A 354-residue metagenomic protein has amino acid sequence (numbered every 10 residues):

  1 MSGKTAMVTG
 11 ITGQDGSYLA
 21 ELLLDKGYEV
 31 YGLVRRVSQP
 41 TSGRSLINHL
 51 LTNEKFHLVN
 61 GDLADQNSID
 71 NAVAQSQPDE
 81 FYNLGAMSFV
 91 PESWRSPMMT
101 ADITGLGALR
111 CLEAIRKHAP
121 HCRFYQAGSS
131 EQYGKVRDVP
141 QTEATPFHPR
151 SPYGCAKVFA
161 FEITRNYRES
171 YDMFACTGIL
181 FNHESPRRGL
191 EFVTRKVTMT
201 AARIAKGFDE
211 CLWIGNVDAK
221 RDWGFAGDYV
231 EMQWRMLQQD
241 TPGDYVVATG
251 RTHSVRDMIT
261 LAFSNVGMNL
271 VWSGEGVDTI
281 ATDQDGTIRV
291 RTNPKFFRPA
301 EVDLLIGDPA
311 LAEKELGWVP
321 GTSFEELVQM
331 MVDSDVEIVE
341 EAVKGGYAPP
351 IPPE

Functional and structural regions predicted by a protein language model:
M1-H183, G227, Q233, L237 (+2 more regions): N-terminal Rossmann-like NAD(P)+-binding domain of SDR-like oxidoreductases, especially those catalyzing
D25, G32-L33, G61-A64, L190-E354: C-terminal substrate-binding subdomain of Rossmann-fold SDR/epimerase-dehydratase oxidoreductases
R95-S96, P152, R187-E191, D303: Short, solvent-exposed loop/turn segments at secondary-structure boundaries
